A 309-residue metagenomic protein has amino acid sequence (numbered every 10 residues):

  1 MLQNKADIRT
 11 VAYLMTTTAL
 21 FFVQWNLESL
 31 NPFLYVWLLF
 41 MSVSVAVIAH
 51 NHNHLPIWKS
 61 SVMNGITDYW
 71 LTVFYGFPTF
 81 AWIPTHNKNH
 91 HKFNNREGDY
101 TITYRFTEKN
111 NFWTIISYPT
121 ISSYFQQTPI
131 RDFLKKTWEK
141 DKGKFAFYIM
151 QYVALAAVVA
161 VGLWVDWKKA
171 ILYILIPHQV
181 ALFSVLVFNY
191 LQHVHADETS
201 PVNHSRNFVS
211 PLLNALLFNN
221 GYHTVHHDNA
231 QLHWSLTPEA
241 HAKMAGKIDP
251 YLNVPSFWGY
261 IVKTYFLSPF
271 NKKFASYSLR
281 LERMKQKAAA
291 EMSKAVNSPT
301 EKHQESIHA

Functional and structural regions predicted by a protein language model:
M1-S44, I48-A49, N53, G65-Y69 (+2 more regions): Non-catalytic, topology-defining segments of multipass membrane proteins
V43-V47, P177-N189: Alpha-helical transmembrane segments of multi-pass membrane proteins
H50-S60, Y190-P201: A cytosolic-side transmembrane-helix exit/cap motif
G65-F74, V202-N214: Membrane-cytosol interface motif
A170-I171, L175-H178: Hydrophobic, mid-to-C-terminal alpha-helical segments
N229-Q231: Short, contiguous alpha-helical
